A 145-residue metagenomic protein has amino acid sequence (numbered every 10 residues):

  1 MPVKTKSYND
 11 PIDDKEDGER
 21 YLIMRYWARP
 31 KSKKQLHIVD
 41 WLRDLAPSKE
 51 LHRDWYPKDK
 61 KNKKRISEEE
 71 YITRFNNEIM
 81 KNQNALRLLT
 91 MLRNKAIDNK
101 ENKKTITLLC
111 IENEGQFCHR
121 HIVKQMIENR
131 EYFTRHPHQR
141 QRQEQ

Functional and structural regions predicted by a protein language model:
M1-Q145: Residues lining hydrophobic/aromatic ligand-binding pockets adjacent to catalytic sites
